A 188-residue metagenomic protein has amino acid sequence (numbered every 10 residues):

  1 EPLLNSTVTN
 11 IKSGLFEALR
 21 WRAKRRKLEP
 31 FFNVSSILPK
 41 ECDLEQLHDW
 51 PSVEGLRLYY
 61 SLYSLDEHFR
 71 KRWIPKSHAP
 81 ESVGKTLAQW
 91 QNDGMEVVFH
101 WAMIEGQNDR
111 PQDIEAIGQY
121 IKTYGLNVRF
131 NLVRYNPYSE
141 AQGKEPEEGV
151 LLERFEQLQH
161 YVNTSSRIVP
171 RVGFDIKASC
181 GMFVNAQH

Functional and structural regions predicted by a protein language model:
P2-L158: Conserved AdoMet/S-adenosylmethionine-binding subsite of the radical SAM
Y161-F174: Conserved phosphate-binding/catalytic loops in two-lobed NTP-binding clefts
G173-H188: Radical SAM enzyme core and accessory elements
